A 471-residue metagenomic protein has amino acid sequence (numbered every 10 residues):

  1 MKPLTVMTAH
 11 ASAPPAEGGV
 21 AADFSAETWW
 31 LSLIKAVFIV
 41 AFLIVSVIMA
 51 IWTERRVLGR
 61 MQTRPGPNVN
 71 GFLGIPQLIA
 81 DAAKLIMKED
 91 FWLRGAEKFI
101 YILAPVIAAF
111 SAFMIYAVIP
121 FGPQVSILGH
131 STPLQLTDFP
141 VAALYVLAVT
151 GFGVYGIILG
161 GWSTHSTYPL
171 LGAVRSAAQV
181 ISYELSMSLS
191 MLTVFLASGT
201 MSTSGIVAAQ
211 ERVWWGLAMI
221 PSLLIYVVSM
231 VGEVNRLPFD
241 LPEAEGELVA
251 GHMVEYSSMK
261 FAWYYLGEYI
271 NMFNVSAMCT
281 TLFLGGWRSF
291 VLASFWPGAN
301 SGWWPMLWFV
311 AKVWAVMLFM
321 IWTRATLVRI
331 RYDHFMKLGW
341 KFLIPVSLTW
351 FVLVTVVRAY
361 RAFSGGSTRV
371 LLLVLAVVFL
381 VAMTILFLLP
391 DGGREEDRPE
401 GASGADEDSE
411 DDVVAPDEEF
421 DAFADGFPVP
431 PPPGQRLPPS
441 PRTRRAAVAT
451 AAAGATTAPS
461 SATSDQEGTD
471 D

Functional and structural regions predicted by a protein language model:
K2-D471: Selective transmembrane helix interface/packing segments
